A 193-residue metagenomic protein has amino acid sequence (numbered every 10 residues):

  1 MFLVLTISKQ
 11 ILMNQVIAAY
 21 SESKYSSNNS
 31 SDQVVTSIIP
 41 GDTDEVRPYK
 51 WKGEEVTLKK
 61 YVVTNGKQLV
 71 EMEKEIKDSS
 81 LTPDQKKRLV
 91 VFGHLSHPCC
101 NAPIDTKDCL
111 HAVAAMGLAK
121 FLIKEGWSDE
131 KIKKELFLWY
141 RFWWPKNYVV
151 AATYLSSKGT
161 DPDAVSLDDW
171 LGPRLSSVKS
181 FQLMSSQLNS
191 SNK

Functional and structural regions predicted by a protein language model:
M1-I7, V70-E71, E75, I123 (+1 more regions): Domain-length accessory/inserted modules outside core catalytic folds
L3-L58: Basic/polar, acidic-poor N-terminal "presequence/leader" segments that form or can form short amphipathic helices
N14, N28-N29, N65, N101 (+2 more regions): Detector for Asparagine
L58-E73, L81-I123: Short N-proximal segments of mature Sec-exported proteins
P98-L155: Structured, non-membrane catalytic/scaffold regions adjacent to prosthetic-group chemistry
S128, W139-K193: A cross-kingdom marker for long, charged
